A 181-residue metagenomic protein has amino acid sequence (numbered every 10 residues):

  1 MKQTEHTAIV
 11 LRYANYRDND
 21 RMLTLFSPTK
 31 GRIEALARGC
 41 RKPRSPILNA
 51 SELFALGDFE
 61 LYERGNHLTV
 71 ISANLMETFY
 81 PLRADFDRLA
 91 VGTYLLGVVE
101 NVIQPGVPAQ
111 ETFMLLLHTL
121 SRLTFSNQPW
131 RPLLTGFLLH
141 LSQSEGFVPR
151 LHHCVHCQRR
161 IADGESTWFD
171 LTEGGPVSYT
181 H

Functional and structural regions predicted by a protein language model:
M1-Y179: Non-catalytic alpha-helical scaffolds and adjoining flexible linkers that form interface surfaces for assembly
